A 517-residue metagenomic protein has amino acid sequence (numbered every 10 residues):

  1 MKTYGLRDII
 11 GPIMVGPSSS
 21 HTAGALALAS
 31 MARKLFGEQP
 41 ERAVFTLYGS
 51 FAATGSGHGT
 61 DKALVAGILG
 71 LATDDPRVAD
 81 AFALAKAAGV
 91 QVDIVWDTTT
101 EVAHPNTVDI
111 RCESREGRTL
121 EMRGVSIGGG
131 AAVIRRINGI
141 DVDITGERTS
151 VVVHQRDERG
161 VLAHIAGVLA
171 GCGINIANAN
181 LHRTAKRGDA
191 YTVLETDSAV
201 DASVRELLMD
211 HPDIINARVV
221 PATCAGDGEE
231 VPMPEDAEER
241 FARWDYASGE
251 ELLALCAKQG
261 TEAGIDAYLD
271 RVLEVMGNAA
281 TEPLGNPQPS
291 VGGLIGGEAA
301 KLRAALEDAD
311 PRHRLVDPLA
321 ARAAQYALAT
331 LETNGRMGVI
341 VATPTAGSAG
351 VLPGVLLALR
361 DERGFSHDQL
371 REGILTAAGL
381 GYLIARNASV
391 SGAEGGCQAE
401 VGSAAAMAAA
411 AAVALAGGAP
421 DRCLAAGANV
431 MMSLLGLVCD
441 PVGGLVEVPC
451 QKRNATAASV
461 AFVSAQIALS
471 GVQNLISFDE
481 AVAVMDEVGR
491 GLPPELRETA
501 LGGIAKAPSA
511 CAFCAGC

Functional and structural regions predicted by a protein language model:
M1-S114, S126-G128, G146, V193-A202 (+3 more regions): Generic N-terminal targeting/processing segments that precede catalytic cores or assembly contacts
G5-M14, L331-V341, I384-G395, P441-V446: Glycine/charged-rich beta-loop-alpha catalytic/anionic-binding loops adjacent to active sites
I13-A25, E332-L357, Q398-A405: Glycine/serine-rich anion-binding loops at beta->alpha junctions that coordinate negatively charged ligand groups
T22-F36, E158-L162, P353-F365, A409-G417: Alpha-helical support elements that line or immediately flank enzyme active sites and cofactor-binding pockets
R33-V44, L71-D75, L359-I374, L415-A426: Phosphate-handling active-site elements
V44-G89, T376-A411, S433-V460: A structural-propensity feature for long, helix-poor, extended segments
P76, V92-I94, R118-E230: A conserved regulatory-domain signal marking ACT and ACT-like small-molecule sensing domains and adjacent regulatory
D141-Q155, A177-A185, E206, H211-V231 (+3 more regions): A structural signal for small-residue-enriched, beta-sheet-centric alpha/beta enzyme cores and oligomeric scaffold folds
